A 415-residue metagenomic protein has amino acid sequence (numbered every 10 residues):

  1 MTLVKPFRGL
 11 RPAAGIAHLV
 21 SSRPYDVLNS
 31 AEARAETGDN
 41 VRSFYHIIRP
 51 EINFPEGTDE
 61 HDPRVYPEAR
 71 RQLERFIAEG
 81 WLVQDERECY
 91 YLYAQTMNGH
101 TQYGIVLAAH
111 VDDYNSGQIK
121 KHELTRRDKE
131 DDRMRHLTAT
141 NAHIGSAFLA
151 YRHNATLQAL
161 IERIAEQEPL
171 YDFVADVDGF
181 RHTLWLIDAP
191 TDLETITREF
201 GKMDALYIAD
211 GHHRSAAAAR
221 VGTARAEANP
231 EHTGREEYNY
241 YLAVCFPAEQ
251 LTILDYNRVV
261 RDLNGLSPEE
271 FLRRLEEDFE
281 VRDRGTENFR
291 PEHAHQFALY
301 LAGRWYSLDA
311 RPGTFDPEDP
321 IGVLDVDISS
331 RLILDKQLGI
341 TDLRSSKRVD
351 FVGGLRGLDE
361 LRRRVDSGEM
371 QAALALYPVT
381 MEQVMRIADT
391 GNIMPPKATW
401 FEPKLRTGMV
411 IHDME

Functional and structural regions predicted by a protein language model:
M1-E415: Surface-exposed, charge/polar-rich loops and edge strands
